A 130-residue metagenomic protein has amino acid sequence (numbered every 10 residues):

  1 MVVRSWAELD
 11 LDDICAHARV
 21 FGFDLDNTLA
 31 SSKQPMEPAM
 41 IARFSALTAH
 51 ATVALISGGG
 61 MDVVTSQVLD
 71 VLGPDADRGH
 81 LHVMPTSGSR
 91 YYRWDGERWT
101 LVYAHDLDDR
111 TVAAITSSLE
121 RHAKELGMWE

Functional and structural regions predicted by a protein language model:
M1-F23, A39-A42, A46, D70-V71: Non-catalytic pre-domain segments flanking phosphatase-related domains
D10-D12, L29, T100, A104: Residue-level detector of alpha-helix boundaries and kinks
I14-Q34, L55, V83: Asp-based phosphoryl-transfer active-site loop
P35-E130: Active-site phosphate-binding/coordination module
